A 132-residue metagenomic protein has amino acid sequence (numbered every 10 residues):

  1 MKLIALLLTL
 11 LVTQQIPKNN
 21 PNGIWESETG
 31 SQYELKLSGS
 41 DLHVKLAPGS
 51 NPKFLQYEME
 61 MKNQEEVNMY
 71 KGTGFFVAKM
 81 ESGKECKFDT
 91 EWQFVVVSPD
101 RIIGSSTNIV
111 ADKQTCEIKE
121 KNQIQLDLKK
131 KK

Functional and structural regions predicted by a protein language model:
L3-T13: Sec-dependent N-terminal signal peptides
I4, S38, C86, Q123 (+1 more regions): Residue-level detector of intrinsically disordered/flexible regions characterized by low predicted structural confidence
Q15-P17: Signal peptide cleavage region of secreted peptide precursors
N19-F88: Central antiparallel beta-sheet cores of small beta-barrel/beta-sandwich binding domains
E34-L37, V96-V97, L128-K130: Aromatic-rich beta-strand edge motifs centered on tyrosine
E60-M61, R101-K132: Edge beta-strand at a domain terminus
G83, Q93-V96, Q123-D127: Extracellular/mature segments of secreted proteins
F88-T107: Short cationic/low-complexity microdomains
